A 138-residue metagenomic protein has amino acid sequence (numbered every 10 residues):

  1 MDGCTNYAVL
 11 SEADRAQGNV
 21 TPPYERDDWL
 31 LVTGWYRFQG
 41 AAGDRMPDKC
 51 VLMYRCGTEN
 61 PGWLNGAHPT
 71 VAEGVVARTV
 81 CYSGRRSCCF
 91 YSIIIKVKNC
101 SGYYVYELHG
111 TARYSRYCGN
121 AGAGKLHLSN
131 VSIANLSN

Functional and structural regions predicted by a protein language model:
M1-Q17, S115-N138: Extracellular/luminal ectodomains of metazoan preproproteins built from arrays of small disulfide-bonded modules
N6-V105: Folded, disulfide-stabilized extracellular/luminal domains of secretory-pathway proteins
A77, Y106-L108, L128-I133: Hydrophobic transmembrane signal anchors and adjacent membrane-proximal interface regions, especially in viral
S92-L126: Compact beta-sheet-dominated globular domain cores
